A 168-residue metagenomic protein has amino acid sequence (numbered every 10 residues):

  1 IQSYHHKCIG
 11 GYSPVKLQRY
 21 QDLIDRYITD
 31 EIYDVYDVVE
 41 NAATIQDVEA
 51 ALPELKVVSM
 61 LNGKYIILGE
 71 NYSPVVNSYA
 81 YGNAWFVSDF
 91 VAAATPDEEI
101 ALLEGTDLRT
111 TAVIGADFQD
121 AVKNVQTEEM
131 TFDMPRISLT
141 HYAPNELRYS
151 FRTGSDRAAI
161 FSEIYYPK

Functional and structural regions predicted by a protein language model:
S3-K168: Flexible, solvent-exposed extracytoplasmic
